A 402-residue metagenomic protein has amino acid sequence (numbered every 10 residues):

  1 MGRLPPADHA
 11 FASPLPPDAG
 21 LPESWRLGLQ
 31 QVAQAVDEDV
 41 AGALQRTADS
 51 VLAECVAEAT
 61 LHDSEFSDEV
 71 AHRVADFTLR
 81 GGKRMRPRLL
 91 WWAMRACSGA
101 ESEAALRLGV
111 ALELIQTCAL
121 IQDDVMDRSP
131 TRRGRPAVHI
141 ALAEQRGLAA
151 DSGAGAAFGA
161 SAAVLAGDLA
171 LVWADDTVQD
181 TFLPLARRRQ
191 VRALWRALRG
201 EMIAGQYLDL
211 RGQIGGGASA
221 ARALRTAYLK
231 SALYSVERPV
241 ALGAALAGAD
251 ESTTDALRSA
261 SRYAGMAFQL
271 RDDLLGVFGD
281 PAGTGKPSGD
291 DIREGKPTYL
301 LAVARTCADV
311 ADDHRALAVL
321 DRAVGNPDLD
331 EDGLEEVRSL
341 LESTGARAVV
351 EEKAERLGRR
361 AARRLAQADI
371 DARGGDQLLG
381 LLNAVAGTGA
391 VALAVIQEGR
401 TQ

Functional and structural regions predicted by a protein language model:
M1-T117, I121, M126-A150, A154-A156 (+4 more regions): Conserved N-terminal diphosphate/IPP-binding helix and adjacent helical/loop segment of trans-prenyltransferase domains
T60, S64, T78-M85, S161-W173 (+1 more regions): All-alpha helical catalytic cores of prenyl diphosphate-utilizing isoprenoid enzymes
L89, A174, G205, L301 (+1 more regions): Residue-level signal for inorganic ion chemistry
W92-C97, W173-T181, R238-L246, V303-D309 (+1 more regions): Well-ordered alpha-helical scaffold segments within catalytic/enzyme domains
S98, G243-S252, L275-G283, L317-R322 (+2 more regions): C-terminal helix-coil-helix/basic helical segment that borders enzyme active sites and/or dimer interfaces and provides
A105-R133, R196-I203, L233, E237 (+4 more regions): Active-site alpha-helical segments that house and flank conserved acidic catalytic motifs for diphosphate chemistry
R133-G167, G216-L233, D255-R258, P281-C307 (+1 more regions): Divalent-cation-assisted or electrostatically stabilized phosphate/pyrophosphate-binding catalytic cores
L334-Q402: Short hairpin/turn module used for nucleic-acid contact or packing/dimerization
